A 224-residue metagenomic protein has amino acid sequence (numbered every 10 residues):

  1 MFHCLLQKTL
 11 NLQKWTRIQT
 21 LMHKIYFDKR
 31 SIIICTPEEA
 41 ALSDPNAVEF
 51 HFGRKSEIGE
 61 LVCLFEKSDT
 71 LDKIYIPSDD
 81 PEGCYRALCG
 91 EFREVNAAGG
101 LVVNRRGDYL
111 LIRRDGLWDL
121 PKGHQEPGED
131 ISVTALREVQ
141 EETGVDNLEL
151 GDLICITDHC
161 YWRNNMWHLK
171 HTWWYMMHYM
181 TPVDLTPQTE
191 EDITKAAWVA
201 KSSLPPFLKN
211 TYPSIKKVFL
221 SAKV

Functional and structural regions predicted by a protein language model:
L21-H23, K29: N-terminal leader/propeptide segments of preproteins
M22, A97, K170-W174: Short hydrophobic/aromatic beta-strand or adjacent loop that forms the aromatic wall/cage of a ligand/substrate-binding
A41-F52, V103-Q140, V145: Conserved Nudix-box catalytic region and its N-terminal flanking loop in Nudix hydrolases and closely related
K55-G99: Acidic, metal-coordinating catalytic segment for phosphate/diphosphate chemistry, firing primarily on the Nudix
Q125-S214: Unchanged
I215-V224: Charged phosphate-binding loop/patch that engages nucleotide di/tri-phosphates or the phosphate backbone of nucleic
